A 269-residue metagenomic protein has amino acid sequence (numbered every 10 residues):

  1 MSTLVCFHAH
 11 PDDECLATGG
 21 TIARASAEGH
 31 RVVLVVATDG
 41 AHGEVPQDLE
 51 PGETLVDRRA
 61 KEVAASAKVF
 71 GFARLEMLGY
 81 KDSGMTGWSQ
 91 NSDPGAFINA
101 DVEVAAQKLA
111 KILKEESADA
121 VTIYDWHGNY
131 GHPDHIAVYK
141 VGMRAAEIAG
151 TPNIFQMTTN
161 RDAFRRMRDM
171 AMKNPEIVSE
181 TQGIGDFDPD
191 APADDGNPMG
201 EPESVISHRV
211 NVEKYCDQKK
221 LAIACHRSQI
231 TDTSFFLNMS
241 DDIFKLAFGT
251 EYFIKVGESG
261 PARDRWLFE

Functional and structural regions predicted by a protein language model:
M1-S117, R144, I148, I254: Active-site rim/loop-helix segments in enzyme catalytic domains that contact anionic ligands
M1-V5, Q90-N91, G95, N99-E269: Metal-dependent de-N-acetylase/amidase catalytic core
